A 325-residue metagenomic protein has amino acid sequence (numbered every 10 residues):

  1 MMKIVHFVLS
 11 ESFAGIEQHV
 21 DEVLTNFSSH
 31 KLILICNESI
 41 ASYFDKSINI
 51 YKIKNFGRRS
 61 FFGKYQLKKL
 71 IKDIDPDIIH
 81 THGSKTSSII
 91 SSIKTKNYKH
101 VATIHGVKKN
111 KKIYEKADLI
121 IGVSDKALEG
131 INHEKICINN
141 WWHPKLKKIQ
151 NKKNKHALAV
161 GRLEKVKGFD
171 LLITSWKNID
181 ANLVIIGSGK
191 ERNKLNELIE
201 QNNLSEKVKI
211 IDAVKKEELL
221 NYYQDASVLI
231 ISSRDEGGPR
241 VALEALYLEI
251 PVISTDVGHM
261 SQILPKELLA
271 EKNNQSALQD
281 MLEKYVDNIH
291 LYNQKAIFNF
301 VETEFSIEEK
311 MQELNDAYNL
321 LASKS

Functional and structural regions predicted by a protein language model:
H6-G63, L70: N-terminal strand-loop element at the rim of the active site of nucleotide-sugar-dependent glycosyltransferases
A14-E22, K155, A159-N178, K190-N196 (+1 more regions): A conserved mid-protein helix/loop that constitutes part of the nucleotide-sugar donor-binding site
S60, T81-S87, I104: Short His-centered aromatic/hydrophobic patch
I71, A213-V214, N221-A226: Short alpha-helical donor nucleotide-sugar binding micro-motif in glycosyltransferases
K116-K148: Donor nucleotide-sugar binding/catalytic pocket of nucleotide-sugar-dependent glycosyltransferases
R234: Aromatic "clamp/platform" in nucleotide-sugar-dependent glycosyltransferases that forms part of the donor/acceptor
P251-S254: Short hydrophobic beta-strand element within catalytic cores of glycosyltransferases and related nucleotide-activated
E267-S276, E283-I289: Conserved acidic donor-binding segment of nucleotide-sugar-dependent glycosyltransferases
